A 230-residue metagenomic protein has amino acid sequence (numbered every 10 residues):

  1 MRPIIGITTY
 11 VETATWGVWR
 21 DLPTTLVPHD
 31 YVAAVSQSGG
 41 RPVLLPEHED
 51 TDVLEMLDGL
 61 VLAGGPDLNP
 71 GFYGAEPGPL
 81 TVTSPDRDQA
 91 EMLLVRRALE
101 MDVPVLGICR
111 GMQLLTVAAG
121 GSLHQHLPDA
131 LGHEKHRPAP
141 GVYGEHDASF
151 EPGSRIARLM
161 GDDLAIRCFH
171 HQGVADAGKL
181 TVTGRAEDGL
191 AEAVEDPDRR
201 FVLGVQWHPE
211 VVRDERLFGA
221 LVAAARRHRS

Functional and structural regions predicted by a protein language model:
M1-L106, V117, H124, P128-L159 (+4 more regions): N-terminal beta1-alpha1 cap of cysteine-dependent amidohydrolase-like domains
C109: Conserved G/P- and acidic residue-centered "switch" motifs that form tight phosphate/ATP-binding loops in soluble
M112-L114: Hydrophobic, aromatic-enriched interface-forming segments
L203-W207: Active-site-proximal beta-strand elements of phosphoester/diester hydrolases
